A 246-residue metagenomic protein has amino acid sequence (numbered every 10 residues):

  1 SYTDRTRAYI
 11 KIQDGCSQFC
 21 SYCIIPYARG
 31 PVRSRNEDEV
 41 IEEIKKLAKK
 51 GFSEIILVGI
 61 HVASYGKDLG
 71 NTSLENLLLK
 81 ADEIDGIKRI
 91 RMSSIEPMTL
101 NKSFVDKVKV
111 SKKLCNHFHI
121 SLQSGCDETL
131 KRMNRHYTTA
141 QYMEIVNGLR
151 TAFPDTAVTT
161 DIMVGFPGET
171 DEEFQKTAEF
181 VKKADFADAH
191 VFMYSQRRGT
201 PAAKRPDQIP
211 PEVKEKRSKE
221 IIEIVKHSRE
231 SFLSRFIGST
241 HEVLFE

Functional and structural regions predicted by a protein language model:
S1-Y65, S103, V108, F118 (+8 more regions): Proteins enriched for Cys/Gly/acidic motifs involved in redox and nucleic-acid/cofactor modification
K49-D171: Conserved SAM/AdoMet-binding glycine-rich loop
S73-L74, V108-K109, T177, P206-I209: Short, hinge-like loop/turn segments at secondary-structure boundaries
G86, F186, P201-R205, I209 (+1 more regions): Conserved N-terminal phosphate-binding loop of PLP-dependent enzymes in the Aspartate aminotransferase
I120, D161, V181, A189 (+1 more regions): Hydrophobic, well-ordered secondary-structure elements that form the walls of internal hydrophobic environments
E169, K183-F186: Contiguous mid-protein beta-loop-alpha structural module that forms a pocket-lining wall or clamp of enzyme active
I237-E246: Structural detector for short beta-strands of small beta-barrel domains
